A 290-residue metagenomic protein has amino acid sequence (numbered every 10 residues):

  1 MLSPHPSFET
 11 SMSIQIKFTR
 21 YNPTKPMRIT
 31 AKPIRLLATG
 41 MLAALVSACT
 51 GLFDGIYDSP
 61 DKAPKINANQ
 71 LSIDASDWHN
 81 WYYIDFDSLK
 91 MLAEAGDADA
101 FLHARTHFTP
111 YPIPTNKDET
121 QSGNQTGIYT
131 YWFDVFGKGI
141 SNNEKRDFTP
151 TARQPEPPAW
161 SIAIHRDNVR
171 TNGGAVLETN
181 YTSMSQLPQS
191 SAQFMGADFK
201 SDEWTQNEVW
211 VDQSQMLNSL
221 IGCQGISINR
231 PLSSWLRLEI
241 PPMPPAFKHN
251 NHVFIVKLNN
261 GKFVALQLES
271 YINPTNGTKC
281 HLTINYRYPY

Functional and structural regions predicted by a protein language model:
M1-S47: Sec-dependent bacterial lipoprotein signal peptides
T50-Y290: Surface-exposed, beta-sheet-biased, low-hydrophobicity segments with strongly acidic/polar composition
